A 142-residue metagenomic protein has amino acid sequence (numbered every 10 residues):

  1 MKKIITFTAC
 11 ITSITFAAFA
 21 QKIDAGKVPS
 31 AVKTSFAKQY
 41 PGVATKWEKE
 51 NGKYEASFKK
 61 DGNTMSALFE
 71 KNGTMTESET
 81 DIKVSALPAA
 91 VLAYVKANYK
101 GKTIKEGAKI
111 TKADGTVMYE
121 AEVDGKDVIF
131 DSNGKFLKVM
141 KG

Functional and structural regions predicted by a protein language model:
M1-I23: Bacterial Sec-dependent N-terminal signal peptides
Q21-G142: Mature soluble domains of exported/periplasmic/lumenal proteins and thiol-rich metal-chelating peptides
